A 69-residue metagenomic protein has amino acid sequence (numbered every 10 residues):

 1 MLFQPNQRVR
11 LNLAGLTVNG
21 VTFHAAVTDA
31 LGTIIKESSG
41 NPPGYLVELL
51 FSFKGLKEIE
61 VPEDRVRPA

Functional and structural regions predicted by a protein language model:
L2-A69: Basic/aromatic-rich interaction segments and small domains that mediate binding to polyanionic partners
